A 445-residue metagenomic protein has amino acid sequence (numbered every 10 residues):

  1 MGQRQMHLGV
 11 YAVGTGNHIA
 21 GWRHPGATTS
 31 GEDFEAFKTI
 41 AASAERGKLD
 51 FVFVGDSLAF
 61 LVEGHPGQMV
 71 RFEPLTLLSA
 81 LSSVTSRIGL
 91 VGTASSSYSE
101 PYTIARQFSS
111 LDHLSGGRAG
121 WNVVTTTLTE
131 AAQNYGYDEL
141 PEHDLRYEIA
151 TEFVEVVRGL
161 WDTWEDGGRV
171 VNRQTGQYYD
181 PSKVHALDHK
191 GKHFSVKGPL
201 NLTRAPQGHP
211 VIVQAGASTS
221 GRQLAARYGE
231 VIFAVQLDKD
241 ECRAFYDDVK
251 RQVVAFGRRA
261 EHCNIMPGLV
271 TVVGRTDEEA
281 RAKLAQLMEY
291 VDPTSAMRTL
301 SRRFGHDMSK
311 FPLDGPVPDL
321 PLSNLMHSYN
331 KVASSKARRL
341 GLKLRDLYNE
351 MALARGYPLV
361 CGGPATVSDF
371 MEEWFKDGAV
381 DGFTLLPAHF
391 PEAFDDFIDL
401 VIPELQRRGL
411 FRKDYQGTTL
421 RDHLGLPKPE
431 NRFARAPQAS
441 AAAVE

Functional and structural regions predicted by a protein language model:
M1-T85, Q207-P210, R435-E445: N-terminal beta1-alpha1-beta2 module of alpha/beta enzyme domains
G2-Q5, E100-Q223, R227-Y228, V254-F256 (+7 more regions): Internal, glycine-rich beta/alpha segment that forms the wall or movable "lid" of small-molecule/cofactor binding
M6-V10, V52-V54, I88-A94, G117-V123 (+4 more regions): Hydrophobic faces of well-ordered beta-strands that scaffold small-molecule active sites in alpha/beta enzyme cores
A20-E35, T93-Y102, D138-L140, P206-T219 (+2 more regions): Active-site mouth loops of central-metabolism enzymes
G31-A44, Q214-R227, G363-D377: Short, acidic/polar
H65-V91, V254-F256, F394-K413: Alpha-helix-loop-beta-strand connector modules within alpha/beta enzyme cores
Y135, E142, F153-R158, R243-R251 (+1 more regions): C-terminal helical cap(s) of enzyme catalytic domains, especially alpha/beta-barrels
Y329-L400: Substrate-recognition/cap regions that form aromatic- and gly/pro-loop-enriched pockets for small-molecule ligands
